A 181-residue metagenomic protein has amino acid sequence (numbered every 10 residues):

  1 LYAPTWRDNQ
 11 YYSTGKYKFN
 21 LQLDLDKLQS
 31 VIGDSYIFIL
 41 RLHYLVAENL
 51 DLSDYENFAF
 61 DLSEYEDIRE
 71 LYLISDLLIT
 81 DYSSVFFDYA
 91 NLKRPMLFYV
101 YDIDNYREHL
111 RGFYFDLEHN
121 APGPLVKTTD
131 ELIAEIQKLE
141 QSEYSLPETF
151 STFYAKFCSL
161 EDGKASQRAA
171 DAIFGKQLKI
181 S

Functional and structural regions predicted by a protein language model:
L1-L52, V126-T128, E161: Conserved catalytic-core segment of nucleotide-activated headgroup transferases in glycan assembly
L1-Y11, G15-K16, A134, Q141-T152 (+2 more regions): A nucleotide-sugar donor-handling region in carbohydrate enzymes
T5-N9, Y44-A47, D67-I68, S84-V85 (+4 more regions): Short, solvent-exposed loop/turn segments at secondary-structure junctions
S35-Y36, S75, K93: Short, well-ordered alpha-helix to beta-strand connector turns
I39-F87: Donor nucleotide-activated moiety binding/catalytic core segment of transferases that use nucleotide-activated donors
D51-N57, S84-F157: Catalytic binding pocket for nucleotide-activated donors in carbohydrate/polymer assembly enzymes
E161-S181: C-terminal alpha-helical cap of glycosyltransferases
